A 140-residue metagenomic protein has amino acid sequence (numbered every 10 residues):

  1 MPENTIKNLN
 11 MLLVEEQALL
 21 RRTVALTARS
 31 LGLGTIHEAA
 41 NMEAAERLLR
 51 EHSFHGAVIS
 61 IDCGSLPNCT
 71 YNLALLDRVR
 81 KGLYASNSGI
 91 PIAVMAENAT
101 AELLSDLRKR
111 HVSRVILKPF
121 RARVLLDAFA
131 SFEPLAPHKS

Functional and structural regions predicted by a protein language model:
P2-T5, L135-S140: CheY-like receiver
N8-L19, V24-A28, A57: Conserved acidic segment of CheY-like receiver
R29, R80, S105-K109: Alpha4-beta5-alpha5 "output face"
E38-G56, C63-L66: Acidic, metal-coordinating helix/loop segments flanking the phosphotransfer/catalytic sites of two-component signaling
G56-S86: Conserved phosphotransfer microenvironments
T70, A74, V94-R114: Alpha4 helix (beta4-alpha4-beta5 surface) of REC/receiver domains from two-component response regulators
F120-F129: C-terminal output helix
